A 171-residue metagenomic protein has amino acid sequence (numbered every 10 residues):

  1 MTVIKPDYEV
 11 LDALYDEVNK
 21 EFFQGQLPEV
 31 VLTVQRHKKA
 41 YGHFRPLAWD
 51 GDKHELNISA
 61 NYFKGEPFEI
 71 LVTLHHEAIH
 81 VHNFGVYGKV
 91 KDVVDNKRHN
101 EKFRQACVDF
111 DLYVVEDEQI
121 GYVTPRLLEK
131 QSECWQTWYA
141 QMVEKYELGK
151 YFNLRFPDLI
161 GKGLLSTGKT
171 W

Functional and structural regions predicted by a protein language model:
M1-T2, N83: A short, surface-exposed helix-loop junction/capping segment
T2-D52, A60-K64, G88-W171: Metalloprotease/metallohydrolase-associated module, dominated by Zn2+-dependent proteases
R45-L47, I70-T73: Surface-exposed beta-strand edges and their flanking turn/coil or helix-capping segments
L56-A60, E77-I79: Active-site-adjacent structural patch at catalytic or cofactor/ligand-binding sites
I58-V72: A broadly used, surface-exposed interaction patch
V72-G85: Active-site recognition of the HExxH zinc-binding catalytic motif
